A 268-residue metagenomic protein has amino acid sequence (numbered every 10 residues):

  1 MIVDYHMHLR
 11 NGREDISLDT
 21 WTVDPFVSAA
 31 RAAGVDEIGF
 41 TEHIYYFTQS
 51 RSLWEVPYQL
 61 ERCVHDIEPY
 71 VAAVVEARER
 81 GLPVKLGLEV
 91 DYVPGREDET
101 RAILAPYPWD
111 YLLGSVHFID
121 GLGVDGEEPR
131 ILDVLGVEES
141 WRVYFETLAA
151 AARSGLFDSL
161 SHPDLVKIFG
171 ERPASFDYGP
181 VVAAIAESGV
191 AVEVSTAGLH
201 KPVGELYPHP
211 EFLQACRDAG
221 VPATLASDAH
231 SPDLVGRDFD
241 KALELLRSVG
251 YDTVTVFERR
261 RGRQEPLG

Functional and structural regions predicted by a protein language model:
M1-G12, L156, R172-G268: Charged catalytic cores and adjacent phosphate/nucleic-acid-binding surfaces used for phosphate/nucleic-acid chemistry
M1-I16, A73-E79, P83-L86, A105-G123 (+6 more regions): Mobile, glycine- and charge-enriched loop segments and immediately flanking short secondary-structure elements within
M1-P94, L104, V166-G170, S175-V181 (+3 more regions): An N-terminally biased module of ancient metal coordination in phosphate/nucleic-acid-related enzymes
W21-A32, E68-A72, D98-R101, R142-A149 (+5 more regions): Amphipathic, non-transmembrane alpha-helical secondary structure
D36-E37, D110, D158, D252: Short acidic/polar active-site loop segments enriched in Thr and Asp
V56-Y58, I103-L104, R130-I131, P210-F212 (+1 more regions): Short, hinge-like loop/turn segments at secondary-structure boundaries
Y107, G114-A219: Domain-core and long-helix interface of multi-subunit machines
